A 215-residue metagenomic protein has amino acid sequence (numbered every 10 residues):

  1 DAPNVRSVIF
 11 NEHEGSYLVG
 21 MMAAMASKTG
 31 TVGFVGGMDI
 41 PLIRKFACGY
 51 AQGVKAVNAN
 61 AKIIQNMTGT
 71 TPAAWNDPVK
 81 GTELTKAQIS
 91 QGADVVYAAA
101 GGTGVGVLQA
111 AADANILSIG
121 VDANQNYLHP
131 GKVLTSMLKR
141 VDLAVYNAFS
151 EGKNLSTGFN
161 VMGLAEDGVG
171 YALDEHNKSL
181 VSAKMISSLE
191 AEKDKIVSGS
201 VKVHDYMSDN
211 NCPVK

Functional and structural regions predicted by a protein language model:
D1-K215: A residue-level marker of the well-folded mature domains of exported/periplasmic proteins
